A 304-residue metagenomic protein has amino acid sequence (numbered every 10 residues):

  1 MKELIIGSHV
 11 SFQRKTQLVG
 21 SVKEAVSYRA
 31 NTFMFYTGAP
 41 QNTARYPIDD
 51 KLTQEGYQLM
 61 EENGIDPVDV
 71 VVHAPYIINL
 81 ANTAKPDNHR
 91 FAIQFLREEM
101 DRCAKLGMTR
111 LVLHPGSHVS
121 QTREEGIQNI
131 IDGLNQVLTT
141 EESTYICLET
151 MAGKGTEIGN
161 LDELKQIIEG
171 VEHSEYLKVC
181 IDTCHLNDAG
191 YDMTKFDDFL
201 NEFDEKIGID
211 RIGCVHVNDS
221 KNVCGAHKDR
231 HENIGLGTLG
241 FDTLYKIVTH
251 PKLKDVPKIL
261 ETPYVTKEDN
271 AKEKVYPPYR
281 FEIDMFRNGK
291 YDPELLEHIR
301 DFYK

Functional and structural regions predicted by a protein language model:
M1-V72, L80-E98, G289-K304: N-terminal pre-domain/capping segments
L4-V10, N31-F35, V68-A74, L111-L113 (+4 more regions): Hydrophobic faces of well-ordered beta-strands that scaffold small-molecule active sites in alpha/beta enzyme cores
H9-Q13, G38-P40, P75-I77, G116-H118 (+4 more regions): Active-site beta-loop-alpha junctions enriched in small/polar residues
Q13, I259-P277, F302-Y303: A short, acidic, flexible beta-alpha connecting loop/helix-capping segment that sits on the rim of active
T16, E61, N79-K178: Active-site acidic/histidine proton-transfer and metal-coordination neighborhood in alpha/beta enzyme cores
V22-R29, D49-V71, R97-G107, N135-E142 (+3 more regions): Acidic (Asp/Glu)-rich catalytic clusters
P86-E98, R123-Q136, N160-G170, D197-N201 (+2 more regions): Short, electropositive alpha-helical surface patch
I131-I234: Acidic/histidine-rich catalytic cores of soluble enzymes
